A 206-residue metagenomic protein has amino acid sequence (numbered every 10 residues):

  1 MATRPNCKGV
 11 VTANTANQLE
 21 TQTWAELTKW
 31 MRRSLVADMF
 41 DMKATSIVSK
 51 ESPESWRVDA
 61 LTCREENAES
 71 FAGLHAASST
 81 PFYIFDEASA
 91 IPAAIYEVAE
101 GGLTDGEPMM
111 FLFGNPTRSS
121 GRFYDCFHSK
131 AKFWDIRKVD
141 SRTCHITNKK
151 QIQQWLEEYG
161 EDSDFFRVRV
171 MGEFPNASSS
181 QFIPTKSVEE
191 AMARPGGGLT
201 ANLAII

Functional and structural regions predicted by a protein language model:
M1-I206: Phosphate/NTP-binding elements of NTP-utilizing enzymes
